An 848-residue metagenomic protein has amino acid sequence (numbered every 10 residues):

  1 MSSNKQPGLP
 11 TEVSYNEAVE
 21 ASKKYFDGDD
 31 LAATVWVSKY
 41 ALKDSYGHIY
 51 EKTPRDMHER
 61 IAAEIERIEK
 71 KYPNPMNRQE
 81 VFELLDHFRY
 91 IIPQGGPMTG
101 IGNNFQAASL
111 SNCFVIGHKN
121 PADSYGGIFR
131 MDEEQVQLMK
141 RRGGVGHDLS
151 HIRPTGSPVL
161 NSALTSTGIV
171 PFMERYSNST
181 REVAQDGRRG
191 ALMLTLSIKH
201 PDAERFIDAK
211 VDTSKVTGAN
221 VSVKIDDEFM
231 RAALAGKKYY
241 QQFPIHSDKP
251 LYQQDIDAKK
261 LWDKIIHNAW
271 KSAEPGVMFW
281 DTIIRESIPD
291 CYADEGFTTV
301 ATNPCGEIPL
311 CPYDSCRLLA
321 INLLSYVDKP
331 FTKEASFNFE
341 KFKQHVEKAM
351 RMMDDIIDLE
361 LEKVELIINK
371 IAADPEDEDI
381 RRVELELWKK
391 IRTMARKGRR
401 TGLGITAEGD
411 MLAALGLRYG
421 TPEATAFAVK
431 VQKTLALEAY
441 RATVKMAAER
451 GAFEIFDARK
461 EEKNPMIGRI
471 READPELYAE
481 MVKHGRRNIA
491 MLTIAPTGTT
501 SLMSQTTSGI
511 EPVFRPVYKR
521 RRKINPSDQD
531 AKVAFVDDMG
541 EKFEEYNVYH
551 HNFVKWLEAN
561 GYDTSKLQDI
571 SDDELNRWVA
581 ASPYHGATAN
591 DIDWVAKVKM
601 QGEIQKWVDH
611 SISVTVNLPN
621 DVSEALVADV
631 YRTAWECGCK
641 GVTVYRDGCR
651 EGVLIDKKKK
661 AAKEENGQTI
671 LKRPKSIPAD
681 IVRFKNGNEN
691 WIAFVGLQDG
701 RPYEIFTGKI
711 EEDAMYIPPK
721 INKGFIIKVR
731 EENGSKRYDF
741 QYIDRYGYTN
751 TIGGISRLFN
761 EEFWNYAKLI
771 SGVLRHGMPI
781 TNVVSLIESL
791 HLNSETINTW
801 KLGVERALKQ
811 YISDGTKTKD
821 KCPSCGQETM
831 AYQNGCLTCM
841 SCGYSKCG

Functional and structural regions predicted by a protein language model:
M1-L110, W262-K271, R632, E636 (+4 more regions): Acidic/polar, glycine-rich intrinsically disordered N-terminal extensions of enzymes
S3-K5, Y15-D27, S111-H345, A349 (+6 more regions): Active-site cavity-forming subdomains of large catalytic enzyme subunits
D30, G306-I308, E360-E362, I467 (+4 more regions): Catalytic alpha/beta core of large soluble enzyme barrels
G100-L110, F114-V115, Y125-D148, V183 (+13 more regions): Conserved phosphate/anionic-ligand binding catalytic regions in large, soluble enzymes, centered on
I225, E286, C291-A293, N303 (+4 more regions): Terminal amphipathic helices with adjacent charged low-complexity linkers/tails
F243-I245, H345-R392, R396, R418-T497 (+4 more regions): Internal maturation/activation junctions in enzymes
Y478-E480, D656-L697: Short, Gly/Pro- and small/polar-rich lid/capping loops
C822-C825, C839-C842: Short cysteine-rich clusters marking metal-coordination/redox-active sites
